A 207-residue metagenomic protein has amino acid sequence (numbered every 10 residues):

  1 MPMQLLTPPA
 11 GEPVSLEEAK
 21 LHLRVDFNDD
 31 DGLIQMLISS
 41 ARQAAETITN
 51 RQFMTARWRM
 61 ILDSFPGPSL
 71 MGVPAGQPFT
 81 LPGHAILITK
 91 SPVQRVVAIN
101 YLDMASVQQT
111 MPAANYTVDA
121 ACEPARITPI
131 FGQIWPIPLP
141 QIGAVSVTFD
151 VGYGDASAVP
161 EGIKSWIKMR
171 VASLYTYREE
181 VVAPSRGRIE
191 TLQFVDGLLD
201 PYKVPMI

Functional and structural regions predicted by a protein language model:
M1-I207: Divalent metal-cofactor coordination and adjacent catalytic microenvironments
